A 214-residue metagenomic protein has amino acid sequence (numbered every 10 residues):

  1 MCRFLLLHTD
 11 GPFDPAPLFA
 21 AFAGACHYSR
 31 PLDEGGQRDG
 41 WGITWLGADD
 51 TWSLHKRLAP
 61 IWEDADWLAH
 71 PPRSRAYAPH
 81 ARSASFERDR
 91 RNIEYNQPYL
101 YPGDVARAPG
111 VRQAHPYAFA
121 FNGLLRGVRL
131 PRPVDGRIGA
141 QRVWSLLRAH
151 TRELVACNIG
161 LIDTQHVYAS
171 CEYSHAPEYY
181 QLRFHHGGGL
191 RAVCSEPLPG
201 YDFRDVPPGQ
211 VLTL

Functional and structural regions predicted by a protein language model:
M1-P60, S174, G209-T213: Extreme N-terminus nucleophile/cap motif
C2, A114-G127: Conserved beta-strand-loop-short alpha-helix elements that form and flank the Mn2+/Mg2+-coordinating active site
T9-D10, H80-S83, N122, T164 (+2 more regions): Fold-independent oxyanion-binding glycine-rich loops and adjacent beta-strand/coil segments at enzyme active sites
Y28, K56-P71, R75, P79-Q113: Short acidic (Asp/Glu) patches
Q37-W41, P72, Y77-P79, E153-V155: Short, basic and Ser/Thr-rich N-terminal targeting/leader segments
T51-W52, H166-Y168, R191: Hydrophobic residues embedded in beta-strands of well-ordered beta-sheets
R126-S170: Short histidine
P177-Q210: A conserved acidic, glycine/proline-rich C-terminal tail/linker
